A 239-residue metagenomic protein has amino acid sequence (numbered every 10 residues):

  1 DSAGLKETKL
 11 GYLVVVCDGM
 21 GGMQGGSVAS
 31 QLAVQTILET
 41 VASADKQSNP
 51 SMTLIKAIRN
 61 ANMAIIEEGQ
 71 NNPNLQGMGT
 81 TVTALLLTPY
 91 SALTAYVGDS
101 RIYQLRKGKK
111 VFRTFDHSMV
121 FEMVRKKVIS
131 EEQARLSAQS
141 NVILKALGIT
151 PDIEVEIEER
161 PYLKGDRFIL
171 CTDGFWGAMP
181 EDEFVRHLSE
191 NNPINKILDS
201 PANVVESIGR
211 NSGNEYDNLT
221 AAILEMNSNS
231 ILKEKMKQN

Functional and structural regions predicted by a protein language model:
D1-N239: PP2C/PPM-type serine/threonine phosphatase catalytic domain
